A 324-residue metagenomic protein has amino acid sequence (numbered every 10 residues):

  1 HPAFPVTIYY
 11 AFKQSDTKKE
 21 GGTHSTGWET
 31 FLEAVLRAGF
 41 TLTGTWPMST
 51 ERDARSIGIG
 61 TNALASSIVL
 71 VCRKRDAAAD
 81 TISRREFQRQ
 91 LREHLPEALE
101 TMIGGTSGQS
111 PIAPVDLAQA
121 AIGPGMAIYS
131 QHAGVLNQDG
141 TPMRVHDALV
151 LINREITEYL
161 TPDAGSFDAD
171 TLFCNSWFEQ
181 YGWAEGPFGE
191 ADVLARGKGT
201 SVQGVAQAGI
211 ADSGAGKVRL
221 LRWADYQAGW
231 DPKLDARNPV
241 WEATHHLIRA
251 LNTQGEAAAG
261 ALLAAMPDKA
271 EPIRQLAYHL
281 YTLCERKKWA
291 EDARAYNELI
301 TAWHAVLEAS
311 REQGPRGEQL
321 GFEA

Functional and structural regions predicted by a protein language model:
H1-A324: S-adenosyl-L-methionine-dependent nucleic acid methyltransferase catalytic domains
